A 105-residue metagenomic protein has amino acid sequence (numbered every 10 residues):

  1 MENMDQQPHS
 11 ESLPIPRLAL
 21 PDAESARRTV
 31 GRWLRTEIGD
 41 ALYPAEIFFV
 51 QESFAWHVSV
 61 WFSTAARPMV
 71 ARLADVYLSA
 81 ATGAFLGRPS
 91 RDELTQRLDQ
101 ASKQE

Functional and structural regions predicted by a protein language model:
M1-E105: Long, terminal "pre-/pro-" and other extracytoplasmic accessory regions that lie outside the mature folded/catalytic
